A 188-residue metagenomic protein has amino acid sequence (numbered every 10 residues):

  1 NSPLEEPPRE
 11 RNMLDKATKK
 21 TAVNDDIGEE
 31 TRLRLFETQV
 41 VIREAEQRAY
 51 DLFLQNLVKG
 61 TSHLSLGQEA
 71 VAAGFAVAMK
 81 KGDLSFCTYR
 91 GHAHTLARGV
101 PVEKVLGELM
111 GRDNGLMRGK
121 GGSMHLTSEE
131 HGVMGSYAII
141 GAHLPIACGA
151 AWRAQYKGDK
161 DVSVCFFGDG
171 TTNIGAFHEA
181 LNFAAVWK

Functional and structural regions predicted by a protein language model:
P3-L4, R9-V71: Conserved acidic/glycine
Q47-D51, Q55-W187: Cofactor-binding active-site loop characterized by glycine-rich and histidine/acidic residues
